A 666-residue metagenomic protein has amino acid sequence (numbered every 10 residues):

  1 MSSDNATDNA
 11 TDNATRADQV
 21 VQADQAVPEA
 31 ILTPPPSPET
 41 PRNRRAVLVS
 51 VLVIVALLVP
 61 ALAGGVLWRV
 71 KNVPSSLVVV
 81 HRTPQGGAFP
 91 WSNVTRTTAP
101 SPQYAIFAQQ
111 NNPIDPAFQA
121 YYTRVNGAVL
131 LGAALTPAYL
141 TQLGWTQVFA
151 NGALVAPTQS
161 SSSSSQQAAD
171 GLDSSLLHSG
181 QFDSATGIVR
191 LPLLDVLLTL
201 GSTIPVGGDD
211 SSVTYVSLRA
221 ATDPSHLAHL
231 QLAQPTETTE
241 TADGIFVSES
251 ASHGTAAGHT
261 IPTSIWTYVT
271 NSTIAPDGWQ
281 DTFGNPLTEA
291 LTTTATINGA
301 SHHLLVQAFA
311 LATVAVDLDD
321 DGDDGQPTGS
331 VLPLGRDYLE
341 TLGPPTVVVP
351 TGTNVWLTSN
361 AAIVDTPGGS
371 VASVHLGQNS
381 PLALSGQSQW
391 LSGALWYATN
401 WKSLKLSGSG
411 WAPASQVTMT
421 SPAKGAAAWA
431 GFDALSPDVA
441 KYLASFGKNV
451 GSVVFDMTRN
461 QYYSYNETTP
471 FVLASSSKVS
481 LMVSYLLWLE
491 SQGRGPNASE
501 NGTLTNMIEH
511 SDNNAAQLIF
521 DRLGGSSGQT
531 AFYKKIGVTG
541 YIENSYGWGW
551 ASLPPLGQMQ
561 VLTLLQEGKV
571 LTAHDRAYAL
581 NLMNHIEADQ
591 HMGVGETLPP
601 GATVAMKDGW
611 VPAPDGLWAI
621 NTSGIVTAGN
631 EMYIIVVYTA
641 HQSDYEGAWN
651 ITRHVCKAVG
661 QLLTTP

Functional and structural regions predicted by a protein language model:
M1-S37: N-terminal intrinsically disordered, acidic low-complexity segments at the extreme N-terminus
T40-V55: N-terminal Sec-pathway targeting helices
A63-S76: Hydrophobic single-pass membrane-insertion segments
P74-A362, L376, S380, G386-W390 (+1 more regions): Extended, compositionally biased repeat/scaffold regions that form elongated interaction surfaces
T346-P350, Y397-A427: Boundary regions of SH3-family modules and the immediately adjacent low-complexity/disordered segments in eukaryotic
G425-R459, Y463, L518-P666: Penicillin-recognizing serine hydrolase domain
N460, P470-R494, M507, I635: Active-site SXXK
L487-T505, G525-S527, A573-R576: Short, well-structured active-site flanking segments
